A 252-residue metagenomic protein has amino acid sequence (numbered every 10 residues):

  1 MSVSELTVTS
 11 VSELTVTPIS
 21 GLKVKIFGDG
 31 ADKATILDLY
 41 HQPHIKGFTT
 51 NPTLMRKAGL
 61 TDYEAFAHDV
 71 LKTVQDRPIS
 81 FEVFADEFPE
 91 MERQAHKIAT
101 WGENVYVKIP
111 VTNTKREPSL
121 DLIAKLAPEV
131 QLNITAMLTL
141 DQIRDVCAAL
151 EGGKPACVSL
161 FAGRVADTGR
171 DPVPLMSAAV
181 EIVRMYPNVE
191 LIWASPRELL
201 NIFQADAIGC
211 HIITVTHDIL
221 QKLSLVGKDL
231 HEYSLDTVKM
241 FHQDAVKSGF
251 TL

Functional and structural regions predicted by a protein language model:
M1, T7-V11, T15-T17, K23: Threonine-centered tandem repeat motifs in low-complexity domains
E5, E13, E64, E82 (+8 more regions): Glutamate identity and glutamate-enriched acidic tracts
V16, D38, E181-I182: Short, flexible, glycine/charge-rich loop motifs used to bind or transfer phosphoryl groups or to couple energy/partner
P18-G21, N51-P52, Q131, M185: N-terminal start-of-chain detector that recognizes signal peptides and the immediate post-cleavage beginning
L22-L37, H41-I45, T49-K125, A162-V165: Active-site beta->alpha loop and helix N-cap motifs at the rims of alpha/beta catalytic domains
E117, V130-Q221, G227-S248: Catalytic alpha/beta core domains of metabolic enzymes, predominantly
